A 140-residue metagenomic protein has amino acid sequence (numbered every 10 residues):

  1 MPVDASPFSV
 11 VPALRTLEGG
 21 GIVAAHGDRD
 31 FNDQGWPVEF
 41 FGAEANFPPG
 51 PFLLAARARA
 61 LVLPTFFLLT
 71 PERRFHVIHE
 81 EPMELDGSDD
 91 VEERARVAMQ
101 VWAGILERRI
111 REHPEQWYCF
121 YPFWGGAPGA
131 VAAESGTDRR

Functional and structural regions predicted by a protein language model:
M1-S6: Membrane-interfacial amphipathic helices and adjacent loop/beta segments that form the lipid-substrate binding surface
P7-R140: Non-catalytic C-terminal accessory region of glycerolipid acyltransferases and related lyso-lipid remodeling enzymes
